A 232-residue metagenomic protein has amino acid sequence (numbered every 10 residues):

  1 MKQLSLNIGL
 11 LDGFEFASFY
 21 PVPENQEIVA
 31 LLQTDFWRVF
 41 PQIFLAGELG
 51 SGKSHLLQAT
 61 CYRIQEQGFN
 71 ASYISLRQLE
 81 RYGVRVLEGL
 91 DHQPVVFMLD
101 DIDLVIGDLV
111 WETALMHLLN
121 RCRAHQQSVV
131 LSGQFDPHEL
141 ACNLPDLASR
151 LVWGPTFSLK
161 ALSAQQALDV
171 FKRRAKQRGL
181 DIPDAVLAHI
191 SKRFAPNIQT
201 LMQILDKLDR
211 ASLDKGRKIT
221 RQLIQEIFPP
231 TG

Functional and structural regions predicted by a protein language model:
M1-T34, V39, L213-G232: A short, basic N-terminal segment
V39-L57: Walker A/P-loop nucleotide-binding motif
E66-P94: AAA+/P-loop NTPase substrate/partner-engagement loops
G89-E112, H125-G133: Conserved P-loop NTPase "ATPase switch" module shared by AAA+ and STAND
P137-V152: Short regulatory helix/loop adjacent to the ATP-binding pocket of P-loop NTPases
G154-Q166: Conserved AAA+ ATPase "SRH/arginine-finger" region at the nucleotide-binding site
D181-R193: Short conserved motifs of the RecA-like P-loop NTPase core
F194-L208: The conserved phosphate-sensing helix
